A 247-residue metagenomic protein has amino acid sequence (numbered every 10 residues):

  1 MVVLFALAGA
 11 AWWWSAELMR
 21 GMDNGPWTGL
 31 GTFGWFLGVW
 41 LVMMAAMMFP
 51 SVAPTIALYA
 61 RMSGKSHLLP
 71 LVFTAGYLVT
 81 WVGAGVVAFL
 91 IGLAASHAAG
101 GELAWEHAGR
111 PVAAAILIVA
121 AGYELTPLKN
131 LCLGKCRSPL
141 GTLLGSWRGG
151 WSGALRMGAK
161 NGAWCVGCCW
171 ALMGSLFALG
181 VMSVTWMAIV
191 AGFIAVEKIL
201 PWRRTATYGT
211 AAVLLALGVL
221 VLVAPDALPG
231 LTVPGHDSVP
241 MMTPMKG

Functional and structural regions predicted by a protein language model:
M1-V42, H97-W105, P127-R148, V223-G247: Histidine-/acidic- and/or cysteine-rich, low-complexity loops and terminal segments associated with membrane
V2-W13, G34, G38, V42 (+7 more regions): Lipid-exposed faces of alpha-helical membrane segments in multi-pass integral membrane proteins
G34, G38, L68-L71, R148-A159: Alpha-helical membrane-protein architecture signal
L37-L78: Juxtamembrane transmembrane-helix termini in multi-pass membrane transport proteins
K65-A94, C168-W202, Y208, A212-L214: A small-residue-rich subset of transmembrane alpha-helices
V82-H97, G101, W105, R110-S138: Transmembrane alpha-helix/helix-exit interface in multi-pass inner-membrane proteins
G85-G92, V219-T232: Hydrophobic alpha-helical transmembrane segments in multi-pass integral membrane proteins
K129-M173: A mid-sequence, solvent-exposed acidic-amphipathic segment
